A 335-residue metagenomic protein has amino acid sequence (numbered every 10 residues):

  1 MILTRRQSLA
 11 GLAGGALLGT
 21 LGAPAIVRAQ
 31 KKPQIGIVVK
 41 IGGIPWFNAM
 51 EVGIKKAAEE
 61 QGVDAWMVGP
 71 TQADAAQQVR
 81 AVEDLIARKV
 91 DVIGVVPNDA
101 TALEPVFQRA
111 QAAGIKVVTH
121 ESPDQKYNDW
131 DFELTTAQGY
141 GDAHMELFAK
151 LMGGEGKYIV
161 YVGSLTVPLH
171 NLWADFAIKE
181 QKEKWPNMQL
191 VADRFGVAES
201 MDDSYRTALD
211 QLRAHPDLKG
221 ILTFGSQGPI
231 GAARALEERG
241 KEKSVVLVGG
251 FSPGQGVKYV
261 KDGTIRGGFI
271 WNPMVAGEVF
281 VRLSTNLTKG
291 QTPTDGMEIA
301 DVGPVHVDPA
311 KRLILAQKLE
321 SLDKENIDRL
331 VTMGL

Functional and structural regions predicted by a protein language model:
Q7-V27: N-terminal export signals
S8-A10, R28-L335: A residue-level marker of the well-folded mature domains of exported/periplasmic proteins
